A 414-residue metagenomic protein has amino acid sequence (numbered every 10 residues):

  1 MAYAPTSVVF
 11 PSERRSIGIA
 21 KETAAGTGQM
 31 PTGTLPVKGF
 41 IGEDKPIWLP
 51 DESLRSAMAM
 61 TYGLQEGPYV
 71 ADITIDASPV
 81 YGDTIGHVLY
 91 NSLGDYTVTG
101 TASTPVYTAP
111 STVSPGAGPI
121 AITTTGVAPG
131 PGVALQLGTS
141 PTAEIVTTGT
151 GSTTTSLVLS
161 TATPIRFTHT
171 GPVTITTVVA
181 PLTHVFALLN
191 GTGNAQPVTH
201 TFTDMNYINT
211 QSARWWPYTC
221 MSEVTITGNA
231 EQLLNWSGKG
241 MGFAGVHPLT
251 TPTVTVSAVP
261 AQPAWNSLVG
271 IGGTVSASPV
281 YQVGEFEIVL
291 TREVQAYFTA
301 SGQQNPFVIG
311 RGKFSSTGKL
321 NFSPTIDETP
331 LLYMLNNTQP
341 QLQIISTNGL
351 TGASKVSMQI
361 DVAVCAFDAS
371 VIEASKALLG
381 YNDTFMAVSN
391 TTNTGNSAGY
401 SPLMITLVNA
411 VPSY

Functional and structural regions predicted by a protein language model:
A2-Y414: Signature of extracytoplasmic/envelope-associated structural regions
